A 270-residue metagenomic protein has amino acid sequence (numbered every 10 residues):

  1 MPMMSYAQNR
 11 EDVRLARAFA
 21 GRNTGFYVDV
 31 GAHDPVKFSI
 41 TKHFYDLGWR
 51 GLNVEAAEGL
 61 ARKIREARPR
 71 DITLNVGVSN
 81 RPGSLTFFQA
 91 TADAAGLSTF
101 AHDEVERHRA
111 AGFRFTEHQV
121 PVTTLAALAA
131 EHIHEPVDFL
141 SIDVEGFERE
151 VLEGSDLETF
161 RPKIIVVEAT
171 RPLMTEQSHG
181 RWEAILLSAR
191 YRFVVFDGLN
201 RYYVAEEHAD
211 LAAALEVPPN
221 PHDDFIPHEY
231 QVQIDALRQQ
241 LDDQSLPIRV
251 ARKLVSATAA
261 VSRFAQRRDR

Functional and structural regions predicted by a protein language model:
M1-R270: Phosphate/nucleotide-binding beta-alpha loop and adjacent structural elements of enzyme active sites
